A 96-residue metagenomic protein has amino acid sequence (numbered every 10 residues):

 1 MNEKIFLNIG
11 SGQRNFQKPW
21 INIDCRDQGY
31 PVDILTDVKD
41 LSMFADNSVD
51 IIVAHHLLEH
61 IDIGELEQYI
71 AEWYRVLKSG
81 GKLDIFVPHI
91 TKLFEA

Functional and structural regions predicted by a protein language model:
K4-L41: Class I SAM-dependent methyltransferase SAM/SAH-binding core
K39-I52: A short acidic, Gly/Pro-enriched loop at the edge of an enzyme's catalytic core that lines a small-molecule cofactor
D40, E59, K92: Active-site micro-motifs of SAM-dependent methyltransferase domains
I51-L57, L66: A short beta-strand submotif of the Rossmann-like class I SAM-dependent methyltransferase core that lines
L57, W73, V87-H89: Hydrophobic adenine-recognition pocket in adenosine-nucleotide-binding enzymes
E67-K82: A short glycine-rich, Lys/Arg-flanked "PGG" loop and its adjoining helix->strand segment in the class I
K82-A96: Conserved class I S-adenosyl-L-methionine
